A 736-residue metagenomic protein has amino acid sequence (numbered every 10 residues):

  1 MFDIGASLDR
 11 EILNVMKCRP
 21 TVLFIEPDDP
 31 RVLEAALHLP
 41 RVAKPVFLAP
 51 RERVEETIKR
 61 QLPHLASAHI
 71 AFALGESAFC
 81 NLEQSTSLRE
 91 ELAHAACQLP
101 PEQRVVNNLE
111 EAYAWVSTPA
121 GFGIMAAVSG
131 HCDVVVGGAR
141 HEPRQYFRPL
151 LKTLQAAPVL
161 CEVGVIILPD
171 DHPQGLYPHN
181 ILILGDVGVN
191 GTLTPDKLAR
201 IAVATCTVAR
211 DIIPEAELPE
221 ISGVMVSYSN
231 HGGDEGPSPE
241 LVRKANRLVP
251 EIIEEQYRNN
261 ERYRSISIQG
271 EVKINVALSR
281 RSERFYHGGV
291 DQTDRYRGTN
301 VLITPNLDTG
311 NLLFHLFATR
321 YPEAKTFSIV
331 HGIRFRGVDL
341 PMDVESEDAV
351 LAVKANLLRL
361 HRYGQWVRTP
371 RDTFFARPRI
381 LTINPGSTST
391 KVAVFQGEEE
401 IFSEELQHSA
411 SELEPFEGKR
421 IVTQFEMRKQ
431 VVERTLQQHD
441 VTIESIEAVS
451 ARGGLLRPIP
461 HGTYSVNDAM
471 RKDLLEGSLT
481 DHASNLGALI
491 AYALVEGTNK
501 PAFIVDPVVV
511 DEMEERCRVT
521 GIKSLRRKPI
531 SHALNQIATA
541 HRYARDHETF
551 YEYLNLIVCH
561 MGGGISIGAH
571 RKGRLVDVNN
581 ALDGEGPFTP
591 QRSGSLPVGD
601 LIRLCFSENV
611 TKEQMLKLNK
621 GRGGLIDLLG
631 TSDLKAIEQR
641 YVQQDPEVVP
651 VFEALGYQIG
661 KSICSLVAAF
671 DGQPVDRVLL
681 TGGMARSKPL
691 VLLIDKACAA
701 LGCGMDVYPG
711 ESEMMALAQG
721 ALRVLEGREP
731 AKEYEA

Functional and structural regions predicted by a protein language model:
F2-Y296, N300-V367, V495-E496, P507-C559: Anion-binding alpha/beta catalytic cores of soluble intermediary-metabolism enzymes, centered on
G191-L193, L198, N485-A493, I504 (+5 more regions): Glycine-rich phosphate-binding loop plus the immediately following alpha-helix
C206-I221, R434-E447, D546-T549, S662-D676: Phosphate/pyrophosphate-binding loops at sites that engage ATP/ADP/AMP, CoA/4′-phosphopantetheine, polyphosphate
D343-Y363, A685-R686, L692, C703-A736: Glycine-rich phosphate-binding/hydrolytic loop that grips phosphoryl groups
I380-V422: Short glycine-rich, Thr/Ser-proximal phosphate-binding strand/loop in the N-terminal lobe of ATP-dependent enzymes
H439-A483, P501, V509-T520: Short beta-strand-loop/turn "lid" adjacent to the catalytic site in phosphate-handling enzymes
K617-Q673: Adenine-nucleotide phosphate-binding core of ATP-dependent small-molecule kinases
V675-K696: Glycine-rich phosphate-binding loops at beta-strand->alpha-helix junctions
